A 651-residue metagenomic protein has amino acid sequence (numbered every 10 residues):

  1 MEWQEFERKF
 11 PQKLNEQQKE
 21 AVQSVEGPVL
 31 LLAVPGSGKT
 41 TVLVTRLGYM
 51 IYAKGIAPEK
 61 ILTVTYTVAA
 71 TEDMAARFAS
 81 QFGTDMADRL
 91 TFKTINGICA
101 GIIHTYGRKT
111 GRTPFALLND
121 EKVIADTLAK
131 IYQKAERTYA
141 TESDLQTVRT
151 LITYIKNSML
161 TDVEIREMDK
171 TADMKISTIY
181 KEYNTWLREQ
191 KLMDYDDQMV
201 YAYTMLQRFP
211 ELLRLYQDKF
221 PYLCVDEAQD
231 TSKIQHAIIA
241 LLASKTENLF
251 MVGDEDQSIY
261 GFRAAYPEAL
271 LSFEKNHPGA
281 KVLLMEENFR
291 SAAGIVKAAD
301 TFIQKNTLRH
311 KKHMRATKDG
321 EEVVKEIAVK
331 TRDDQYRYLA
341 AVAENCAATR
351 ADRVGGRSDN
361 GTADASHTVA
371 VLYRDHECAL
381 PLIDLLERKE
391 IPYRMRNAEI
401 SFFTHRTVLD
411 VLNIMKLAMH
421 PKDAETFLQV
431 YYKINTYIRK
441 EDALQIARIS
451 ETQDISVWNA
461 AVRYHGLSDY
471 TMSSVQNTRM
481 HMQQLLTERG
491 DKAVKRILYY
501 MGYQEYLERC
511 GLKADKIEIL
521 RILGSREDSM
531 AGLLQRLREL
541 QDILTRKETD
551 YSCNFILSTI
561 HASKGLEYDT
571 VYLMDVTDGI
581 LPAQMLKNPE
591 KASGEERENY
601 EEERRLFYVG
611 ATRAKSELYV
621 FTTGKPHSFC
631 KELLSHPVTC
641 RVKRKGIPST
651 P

Functional and structural regions predicted by a protein language model:
M1-T113, R214, K297-D300, T612: P-loop NTPase Walker
W3-E7, Q12-Q23, G27-G38, L43 (+6 more regions): Conserved helicase NTPase motor core
G27, I56-K60, A87-D88, K245-N248 (+7 more regions): Short glycine-/polar-rich loops that comprise or flank the Walker A/P-loop and associated switch/sensor motifs
P35-L43, P278-K281, E286-P392, M419-H420: Helicase P-loop NTPase motor core
A87-R89, R108-D197, N288, K440-E441: ATP-hydrolysis module of ASCE/P-loop NTPase motor domains, specifically the Walker B Asp-Glu catalytic pair
K93-G101, C224-E227, V252, D375 (+3 more regions): Conserved helicase core region in the C-terminal RecA-like lobe
G320-E321, A351, A363-G490, Q504-E508: ATPase/helicase motor core of nucleic-acid motors
N360-A363, R463-T570, A583, K615-Y619 (+1 more regions): Accessory C-terminal helicase-associated subdomains
